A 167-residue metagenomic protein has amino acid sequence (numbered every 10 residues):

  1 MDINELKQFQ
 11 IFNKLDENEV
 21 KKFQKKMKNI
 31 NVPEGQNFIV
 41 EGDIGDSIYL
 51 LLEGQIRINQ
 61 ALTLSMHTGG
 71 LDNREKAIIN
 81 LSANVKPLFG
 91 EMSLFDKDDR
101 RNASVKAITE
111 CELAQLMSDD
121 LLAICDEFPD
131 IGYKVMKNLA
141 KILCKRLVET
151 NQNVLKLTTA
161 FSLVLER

Functional and structural regions predicted by a protein language model:
M1-N29, P33-E34: Cyclic nucleotide-binding regulatory module and flanking cytosolic helices
I30-V32, L81, L116: Hydrophobic residues at beta-strand termini and immediately following loops that shape nucleotide-binding pockets
N37-I108: Cyclic nucleotide-binding regulatory domains
Q60-L62, S93, M117, C125-F128: Short, flexible helix/strand-to-coil boundary loops that buttress conserved ligand/catalytic motifs in alpha/beta
I79, N153-R167: Phosphate-/nucleic-acid-contacting segments
R101-N102, D119-T159: A small-molecule sensor/coupling module
C111-D120: A short hydrophobic beta-strand segment most commonly corresponding to one strand of the jelly-roll/cupin
